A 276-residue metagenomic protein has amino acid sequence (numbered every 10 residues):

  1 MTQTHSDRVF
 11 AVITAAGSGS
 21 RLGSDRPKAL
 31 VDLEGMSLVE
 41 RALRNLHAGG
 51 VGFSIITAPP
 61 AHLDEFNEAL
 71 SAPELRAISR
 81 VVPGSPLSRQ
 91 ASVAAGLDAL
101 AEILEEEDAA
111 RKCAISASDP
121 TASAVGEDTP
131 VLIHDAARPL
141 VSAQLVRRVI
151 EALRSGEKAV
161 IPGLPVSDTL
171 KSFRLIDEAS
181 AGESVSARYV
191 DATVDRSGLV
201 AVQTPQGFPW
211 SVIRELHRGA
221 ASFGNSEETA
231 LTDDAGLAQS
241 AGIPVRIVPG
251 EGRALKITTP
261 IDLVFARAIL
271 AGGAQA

Functional and structural regions predicted by a protein language model:
M1-F10, R44, N225-E227, D233-A235 (+2 more regions): SAM-dependent methyltransferases
T2-F66, A77-S79: N-terminal glycine-rich phosphate-binding loop and ensuing alpha1 helix
I13, V39, G96, H134-D135 (+3 more regions): Residue-level signal for inorganic ion chemistry
L22, L46, F66-N67, V149 (+2 more regions): Hydrophobic packing residues within well-ordered alpha-helices of enzyme cores
G50-I55, K158, F223, G252-R253: Short active-site oxyanion
S71-T129: Short phosphate-binding loop-to-helix
G126-E127, L140-R246, A276: Conserved core of the sugar-phosphate nucleotidyltransferase
V245-P249, L255-T258: Conserved active-site beta-strand element of glycosyltransferases/polysaccharide synthases
